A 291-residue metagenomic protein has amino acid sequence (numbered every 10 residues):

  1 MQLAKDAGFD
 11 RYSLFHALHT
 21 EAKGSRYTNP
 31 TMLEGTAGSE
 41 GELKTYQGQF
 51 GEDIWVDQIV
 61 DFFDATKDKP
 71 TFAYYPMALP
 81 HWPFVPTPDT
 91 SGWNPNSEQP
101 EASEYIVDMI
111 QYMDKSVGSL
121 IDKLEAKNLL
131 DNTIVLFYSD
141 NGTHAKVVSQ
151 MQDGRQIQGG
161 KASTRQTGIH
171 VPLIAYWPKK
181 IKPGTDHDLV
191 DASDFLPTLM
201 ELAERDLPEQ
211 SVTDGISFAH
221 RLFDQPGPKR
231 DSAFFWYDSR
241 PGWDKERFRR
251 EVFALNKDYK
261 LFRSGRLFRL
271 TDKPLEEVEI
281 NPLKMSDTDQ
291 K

Functional and structural regions predicted by a protein language model:
M1-T71, M77-P88, S97-P100, Y105-V107: Formylglycine-dependent
L3-G8, V85-P86, D122-K180, D191: Histidine-centered active-site microenvironments of extracellular/periplasmic hydrolases and transferases
A7, D53-D57, E104, Q111-G118 (+4 more regions): A structural signal for well-ordered alpha-helical segments within the folded catalytic domains of diverse enzymes
A7-R11, T66-A73, A126-V135, I169-V171 (+2 more regions): Loop/turn elements at helix/coil->beta-strand transitions in domains of secreted/extracellular proteins
R11, H16, T143-T164, I181-K182 (+2 more regions): C-terminal cap/loop subdomain of S1 sulfatases and analogous C-terminal strand-loop tails that border
G38-K44, E98-S103, F137, Q150-Q158 (+3 more regions): Flexible glycine/proline-enriched surface loops and loop-helix/loop-strand junctions
V56-F63, G92-T133: A long, amphipathic alpha-helix that forms part of the scaffold/cap immediately adjacent to metal-dependent active
P70-P76, I110-M113, V117, L124 (+5 more regions): Beta-strand elements within well-structured catalytic alpha/beta cores of enzymes that handle phosphate/sulfate esters
